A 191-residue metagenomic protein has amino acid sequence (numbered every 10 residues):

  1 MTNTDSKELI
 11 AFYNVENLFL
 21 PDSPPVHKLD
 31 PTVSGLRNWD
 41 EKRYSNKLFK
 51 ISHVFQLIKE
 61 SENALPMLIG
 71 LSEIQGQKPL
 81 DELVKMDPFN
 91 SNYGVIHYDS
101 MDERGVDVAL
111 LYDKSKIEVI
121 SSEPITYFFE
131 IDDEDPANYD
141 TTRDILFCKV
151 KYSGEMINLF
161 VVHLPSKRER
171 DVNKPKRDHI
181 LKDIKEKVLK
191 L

Functional and structural regions predicted by a protein language model:
M1-M86, N90-N92, I96-D102, V106: N-terminal, active-site-proximal structural segment of metallo-dependent hydrolase catalytic domains
T2-I10, D22, K116-I117, D140-V162 (+1 more regions): Beta-strand-turn-beta hairpins that frame and shape the catalytic cleft of phosphate-ester-processing enzymes
L20, F128-I131, K167-E169: A short local loop/turn or secondary-structure capping micro-motif enriched for an aromatic residue
S23-P24, S122, E169: Short capping/connector residues at structural and topological boundaries
R43-I51, D140, K176-D183: Soluble or luminal CAZymes and related metallo-dependent hydrolases
S52-K59, K149, K185-L189: Generic structural signal for well-ordered alpha-helical scaffold segments
G70, I74-M156: Structured beta-strand-rich core segments of catalytic domains in phosphoester-bond hydrolases
Y152-L191: Extracytoplasmic, non-cytosolic globular domains
